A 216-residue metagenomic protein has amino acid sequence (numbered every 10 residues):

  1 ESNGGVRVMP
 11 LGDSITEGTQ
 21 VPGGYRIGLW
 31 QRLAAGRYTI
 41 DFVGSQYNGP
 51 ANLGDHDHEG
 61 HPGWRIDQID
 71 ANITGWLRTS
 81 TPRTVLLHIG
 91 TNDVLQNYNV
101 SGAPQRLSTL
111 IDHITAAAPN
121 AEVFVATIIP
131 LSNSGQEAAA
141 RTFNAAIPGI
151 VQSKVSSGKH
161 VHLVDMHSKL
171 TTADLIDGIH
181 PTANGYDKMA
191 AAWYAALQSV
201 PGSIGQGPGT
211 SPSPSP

Functional and structural regions predicted by a protein language model:
G4-V8, G36-D41, S80-L86, A118-F124 (+2 more regions): Loop/turn elements at helix/coil->beta-strand transitions in domains of secreted/extracellular proteins
R7-M9, I15-S108, S134-A145: Conserved SGNH/GDSL esterase-like catalytic core that processes O-acyl groups on lipids and polysaccharides
L11, I176-P214: Histidine-centered active-site loop/cap adjacent to the catalytic His in serine esterases/O-acetyl transfer systems
S14, G18, Q31-G36, G75-T79 (+4 more regions): Structured segments of extracytoplasmic/periplasmic soluble domains in secreted or envelope-associated proteins
S45-D67, L163, H167-S168, T172-P181 (+1 more regions): Divalent cation-coordinating acidic motifs and surrounding scaffolds that mediate Ca2+/Mg2+/Mn2+/Zn2+-dependent binding
H88-N92, D112-F143, H167: Active-site segments of SGNH/GDSL-like serine hydrolases that catalyze O-acetyl group transfer/hydrolysis on lipids
I129-D165, A183-K188: Substrate-gating cap/lid alpha-helix
